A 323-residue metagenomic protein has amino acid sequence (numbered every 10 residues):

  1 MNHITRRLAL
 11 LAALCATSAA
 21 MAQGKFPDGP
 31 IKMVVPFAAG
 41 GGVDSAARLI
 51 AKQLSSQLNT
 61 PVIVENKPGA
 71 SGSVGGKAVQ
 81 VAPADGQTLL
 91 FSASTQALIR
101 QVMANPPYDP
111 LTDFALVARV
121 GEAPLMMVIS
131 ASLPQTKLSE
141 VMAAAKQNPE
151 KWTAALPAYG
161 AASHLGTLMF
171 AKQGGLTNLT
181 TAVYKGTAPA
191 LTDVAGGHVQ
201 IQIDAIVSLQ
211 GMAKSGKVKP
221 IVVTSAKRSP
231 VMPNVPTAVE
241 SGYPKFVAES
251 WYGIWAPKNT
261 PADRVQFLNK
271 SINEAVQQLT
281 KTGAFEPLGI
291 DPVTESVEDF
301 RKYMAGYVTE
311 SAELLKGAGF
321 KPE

Functional and structural regions predicted by a protein language model:
T5-L10: N-terminal export leaders
T17-A19: N-terminal signal peptide c-region/cleavage motif recognized by signal peptidases
A22-D113, K151, G175-I203, P292-E295 (+1 more regions): N-terminal (or domain-start) structured segment
D28-P30, K172, K214, A262-E323: An extracytoplasmic/periplasmic, membrane-proximal ligand-sensing/linker region
V81-Q87, Q101-P189, A238-E240, W251-A284: Hinge/capping helix and adjacent helix->loop/strand transition within the periplasmic-binding protein
Q96-N105, A171-Q173, I201-V235: A ligand-binding cleft/hinge motif common to bilobed small-molecule-binding domains
